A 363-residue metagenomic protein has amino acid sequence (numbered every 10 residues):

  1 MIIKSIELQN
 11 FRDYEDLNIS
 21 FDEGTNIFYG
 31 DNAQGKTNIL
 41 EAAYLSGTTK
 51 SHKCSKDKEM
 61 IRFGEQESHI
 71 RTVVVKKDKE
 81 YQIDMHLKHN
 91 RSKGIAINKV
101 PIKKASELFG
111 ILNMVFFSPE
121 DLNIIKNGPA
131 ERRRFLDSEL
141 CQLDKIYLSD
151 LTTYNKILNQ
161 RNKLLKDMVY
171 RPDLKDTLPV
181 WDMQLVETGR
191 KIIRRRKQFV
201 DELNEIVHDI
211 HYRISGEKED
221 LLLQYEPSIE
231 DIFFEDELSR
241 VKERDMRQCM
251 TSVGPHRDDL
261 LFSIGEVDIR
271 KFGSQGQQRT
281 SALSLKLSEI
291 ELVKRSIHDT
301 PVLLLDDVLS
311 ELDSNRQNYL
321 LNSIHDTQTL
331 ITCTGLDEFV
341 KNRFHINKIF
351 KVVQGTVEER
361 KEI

Functional and structural regions predicted by a protein language model:
M1-D31, R171-V302, E311, N315 (+3 more regions): Conserved NTPase motor "head" modules and their coupling/switch loops across ABC/AAA+ ATPases, GTPases, and GHKL ATPases
G35-K36: Conserved lysine of the Walker
L45-D57, S288-S296: Post-Walker A helix-loop "phosphate-sensing" segment adjacent to the P-loop in P-loop NTPases
T48-I125, P129-E131, L140-L143, Y147 (+2 more regions): Nucleotide-state sensing region of NTPase/ATPase domains
T72, Q328-G335: Structural recognition of the conserved hydrophobic beta-strand(s) that form the central parallel beta-sheet of P-loop
S106-M114, S118-M183, E187, E359-R360: A conserved P-loop NTPase coupling/switch region
D306-V308: Walker B catalytic acidic pair
